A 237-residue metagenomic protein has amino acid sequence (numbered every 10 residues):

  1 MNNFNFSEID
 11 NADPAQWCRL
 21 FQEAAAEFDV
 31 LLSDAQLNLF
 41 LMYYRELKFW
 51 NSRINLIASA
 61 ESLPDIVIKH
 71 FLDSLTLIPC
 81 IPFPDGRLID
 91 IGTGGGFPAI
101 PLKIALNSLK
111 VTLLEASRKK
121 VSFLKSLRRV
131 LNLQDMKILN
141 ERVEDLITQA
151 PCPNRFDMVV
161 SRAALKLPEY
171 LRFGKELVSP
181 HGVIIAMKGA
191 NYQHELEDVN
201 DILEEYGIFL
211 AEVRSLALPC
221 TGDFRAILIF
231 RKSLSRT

Functional and structural regions predicted by a protein language model:
N2-D85, I89, K119, F123-M136: Class I SAM-dependent transferase core
V30, I54-N55, P64-D65, K69 (+4 more regions): Flexible, active-site-adjacent loop/turn segments at secondary-structure boundaries
G92: Conserved glycine-centered beta->alpha loop in an early N-terminal alpha/beta scaffold
G95-S108: Conserved SAM-binding loop of SAM-dependent methyltransferases across substrates and taxa, primarily the Class I
S108-T112, A116-T237: S-adenosylmethionine
